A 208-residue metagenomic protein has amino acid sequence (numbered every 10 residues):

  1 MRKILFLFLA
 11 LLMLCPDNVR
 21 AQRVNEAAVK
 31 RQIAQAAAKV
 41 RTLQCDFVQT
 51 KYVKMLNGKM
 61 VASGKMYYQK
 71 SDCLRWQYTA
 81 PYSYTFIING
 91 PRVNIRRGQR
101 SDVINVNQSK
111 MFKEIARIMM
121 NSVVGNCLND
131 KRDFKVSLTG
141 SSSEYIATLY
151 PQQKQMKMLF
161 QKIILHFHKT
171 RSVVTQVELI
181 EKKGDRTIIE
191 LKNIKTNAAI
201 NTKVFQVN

Functional and structural regions predicted by a protein language model:
I4-M13: Sec-dependent N-terminal signal peptides
D17-A21: Sec/Tat signal peptide C-region and signal peptidase I cleavage site
Q22-V24, A34-D46, K51, N57-K59 (+2 more regions): Flexible, processing/modification-adjacent segments and terminal tails in exported/periplasmic/extracellular proteins
E26-L56, K65-Y67, L74-R75, S83-T85 (+1 more regions): N-terminal secretory signal peptides
C45-F47, S63, I88, K162 (+1 more regions): Extended beta-sheet lipid-handling architectures
F47, L74-Y78, V93-R96, A147-L149 (+1 more regions): Short hydrophobic/aromatic-rich beta-strand segments that constitute the beta-sheet cores of beta-sandwich/beta-barrel
K65-R117, T187, N193: An acidic-aromatic
C127-N208: Gly/Pro-enriched, hydrophobic low-complexity segments that function as extracytoplasmic propeptides/linkers
